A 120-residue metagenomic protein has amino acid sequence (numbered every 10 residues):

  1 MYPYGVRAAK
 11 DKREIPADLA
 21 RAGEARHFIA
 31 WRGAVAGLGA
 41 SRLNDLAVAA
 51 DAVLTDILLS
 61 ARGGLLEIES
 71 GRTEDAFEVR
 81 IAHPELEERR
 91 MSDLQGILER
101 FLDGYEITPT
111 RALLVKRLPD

Functional and structural regions predicted by a protein language model:
M1-V48: Bergerat-fold GHKL ATPase/HATPase_c domain
Y2-K12, D56-D120: Conserved beta-strand-loop-beta-strand hairpin that lines the nucleotide-binding pocket of ATP/GTP-utilizing enzymes
A20-G23, S41, V53, S92 (+1 more regions): Generic alpha-helical secondary structure signal
A22-E24, R32-G33, A49-D51, D56 (+2 more regions): Functionally constrained cores in energy, signaling, and assembly domains
A40-L65: Conserved ATP-binding N-box helix of the HATPase_c
